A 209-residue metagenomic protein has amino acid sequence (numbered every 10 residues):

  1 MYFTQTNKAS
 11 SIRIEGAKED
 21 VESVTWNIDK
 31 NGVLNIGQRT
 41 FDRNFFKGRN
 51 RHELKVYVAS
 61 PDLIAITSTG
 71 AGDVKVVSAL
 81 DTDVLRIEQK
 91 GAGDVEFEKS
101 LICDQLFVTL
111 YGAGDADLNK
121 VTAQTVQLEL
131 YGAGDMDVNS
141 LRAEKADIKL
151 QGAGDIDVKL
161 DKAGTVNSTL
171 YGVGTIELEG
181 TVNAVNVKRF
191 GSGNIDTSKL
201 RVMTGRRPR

Functional and structural regions predicted by a protein language model:
M1-T69, D73-K90, E96-T109, V121-V126 (+2 more regions): Acidic (Asp/Glu) and glycine-rich low-complexity loops/linkers that are typically intrinsically disordered
K99, Q105, A116-R209: Short, surface-exposed interaction patches in beta-rich subdomains that mediate adhesion/assembly near membranes
